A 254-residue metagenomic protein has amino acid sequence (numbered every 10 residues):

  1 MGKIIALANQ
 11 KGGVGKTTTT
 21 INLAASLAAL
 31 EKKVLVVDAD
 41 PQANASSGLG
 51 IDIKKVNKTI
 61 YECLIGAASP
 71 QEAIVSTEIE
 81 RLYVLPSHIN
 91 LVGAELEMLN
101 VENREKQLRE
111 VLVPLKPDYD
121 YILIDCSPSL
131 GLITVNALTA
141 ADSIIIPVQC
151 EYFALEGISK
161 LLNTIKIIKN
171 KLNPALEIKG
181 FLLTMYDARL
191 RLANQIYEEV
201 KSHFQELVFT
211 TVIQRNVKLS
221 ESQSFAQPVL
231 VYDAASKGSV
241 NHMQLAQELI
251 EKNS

Functional and structural regions predicted by a protein language model:
M1-S254: P-loop NTP-binding core
